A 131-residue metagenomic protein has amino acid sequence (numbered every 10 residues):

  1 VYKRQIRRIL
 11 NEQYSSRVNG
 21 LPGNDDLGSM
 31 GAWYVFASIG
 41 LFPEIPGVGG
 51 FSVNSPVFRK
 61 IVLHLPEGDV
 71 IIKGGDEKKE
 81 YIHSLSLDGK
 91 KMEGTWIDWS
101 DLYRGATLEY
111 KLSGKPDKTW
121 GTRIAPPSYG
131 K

Functional and structural regions predicted by a protein language model:
V1-Y2: Short, small-residue-biased leader/transition segments that mark boundaries at the very start of proteins
I6-D25, A32: Internal maturation/activation junctions in enzymes
S15, I45-V48, S52-K131: Beta-rich accessory regions
L21-P46: C-terminal substrate/ligand-recognition segments
